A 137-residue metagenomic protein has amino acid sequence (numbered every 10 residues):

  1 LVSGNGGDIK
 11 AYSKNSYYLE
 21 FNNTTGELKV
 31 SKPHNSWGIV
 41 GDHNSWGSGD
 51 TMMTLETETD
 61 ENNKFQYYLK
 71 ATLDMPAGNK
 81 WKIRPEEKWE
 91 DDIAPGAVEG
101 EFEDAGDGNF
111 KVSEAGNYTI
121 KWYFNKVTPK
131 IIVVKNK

Functional and structural regions predicted by a protein language model:
L1-K137: Insoluble glucan recognition modules
